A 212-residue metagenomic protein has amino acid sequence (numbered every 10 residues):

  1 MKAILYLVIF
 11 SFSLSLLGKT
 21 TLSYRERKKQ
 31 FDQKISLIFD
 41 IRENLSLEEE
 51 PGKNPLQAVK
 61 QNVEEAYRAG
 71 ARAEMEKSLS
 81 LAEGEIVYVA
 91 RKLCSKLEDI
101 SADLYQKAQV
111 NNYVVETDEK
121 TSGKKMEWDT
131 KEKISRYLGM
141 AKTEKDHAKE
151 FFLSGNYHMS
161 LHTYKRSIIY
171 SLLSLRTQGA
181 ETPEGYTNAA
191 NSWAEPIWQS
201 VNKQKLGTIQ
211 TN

Functional and structural regions predicted by a protein language model:
A3-S13: Sec-dependent N-terminal signal peptides
L17-N212: Long, charged/polar, soluble alpha-helical segments
